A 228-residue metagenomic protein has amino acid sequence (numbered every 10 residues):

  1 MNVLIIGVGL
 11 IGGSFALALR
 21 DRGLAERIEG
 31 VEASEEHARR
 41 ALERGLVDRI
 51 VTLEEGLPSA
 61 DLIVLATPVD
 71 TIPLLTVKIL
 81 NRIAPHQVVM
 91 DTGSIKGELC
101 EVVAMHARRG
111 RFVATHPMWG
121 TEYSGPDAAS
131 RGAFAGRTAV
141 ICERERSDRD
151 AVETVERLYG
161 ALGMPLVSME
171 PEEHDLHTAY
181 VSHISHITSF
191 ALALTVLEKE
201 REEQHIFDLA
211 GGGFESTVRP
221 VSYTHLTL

Functional and structural regions predicted by a protein language model:
M1-L53: NAD(P)+-binding Rossmann beta1-loop-alpha1 motif at the extreme N-terminus of oxidoreductases
E55-I83, Q87: Rossmann-like NAD(P)-binding element
T67, G93, E143: Glycine-rich, N-terminal phosphate-binding loop of Rossmann-like dinucleotide-binding domains
V77-D127: Rossmann-like NAD(P)(H) cofactor-binding subdomain of soluble oxidoreductases
V113-I141, R146-S147: Active-site capping/gating segments
A133-P220: Internal alpha-helical scaffold of NAD(P)-dependent oxidoreductase catalytic cores
T224-L228: Conserved small/polar residues in nucleotide/adenosyl-binding loops
